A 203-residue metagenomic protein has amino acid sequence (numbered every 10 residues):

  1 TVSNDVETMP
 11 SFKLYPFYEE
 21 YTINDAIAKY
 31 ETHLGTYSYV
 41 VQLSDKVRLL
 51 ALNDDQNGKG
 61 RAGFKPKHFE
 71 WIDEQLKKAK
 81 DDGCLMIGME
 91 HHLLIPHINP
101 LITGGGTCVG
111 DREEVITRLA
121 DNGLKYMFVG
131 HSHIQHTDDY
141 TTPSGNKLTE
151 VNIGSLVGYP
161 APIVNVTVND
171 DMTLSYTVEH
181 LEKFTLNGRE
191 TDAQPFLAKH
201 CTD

Functional and structural regions predicted by a protein language model:
T1, D54-D55, H91-L93, G130-H133 (+2 more regions): Active-site metal-binding loops of divalent metal-dependent hydrolases
T1-E70, S144: Extended active-site neighborhood of metal-dependent phosphoesterases/phosphodiesterases
T36-Q42, D139, I163-N165: Short, surface-exposed beta-strand/loop micro-motifs that present aromatic residues
Q42-L43, R48-L50, K59-T149: His/acidic metal-ligating clusters that form di-metal
Y140-T141, T167-D171: Short beta-strand micro-motifs enriched in acidic
P160-V164, L186-G188: Short, charged, surface-exposed secondary-structure boundary motifs
N169-D203: A short C-terminal boundary segment appended to hydrolase-like catalytic domains
